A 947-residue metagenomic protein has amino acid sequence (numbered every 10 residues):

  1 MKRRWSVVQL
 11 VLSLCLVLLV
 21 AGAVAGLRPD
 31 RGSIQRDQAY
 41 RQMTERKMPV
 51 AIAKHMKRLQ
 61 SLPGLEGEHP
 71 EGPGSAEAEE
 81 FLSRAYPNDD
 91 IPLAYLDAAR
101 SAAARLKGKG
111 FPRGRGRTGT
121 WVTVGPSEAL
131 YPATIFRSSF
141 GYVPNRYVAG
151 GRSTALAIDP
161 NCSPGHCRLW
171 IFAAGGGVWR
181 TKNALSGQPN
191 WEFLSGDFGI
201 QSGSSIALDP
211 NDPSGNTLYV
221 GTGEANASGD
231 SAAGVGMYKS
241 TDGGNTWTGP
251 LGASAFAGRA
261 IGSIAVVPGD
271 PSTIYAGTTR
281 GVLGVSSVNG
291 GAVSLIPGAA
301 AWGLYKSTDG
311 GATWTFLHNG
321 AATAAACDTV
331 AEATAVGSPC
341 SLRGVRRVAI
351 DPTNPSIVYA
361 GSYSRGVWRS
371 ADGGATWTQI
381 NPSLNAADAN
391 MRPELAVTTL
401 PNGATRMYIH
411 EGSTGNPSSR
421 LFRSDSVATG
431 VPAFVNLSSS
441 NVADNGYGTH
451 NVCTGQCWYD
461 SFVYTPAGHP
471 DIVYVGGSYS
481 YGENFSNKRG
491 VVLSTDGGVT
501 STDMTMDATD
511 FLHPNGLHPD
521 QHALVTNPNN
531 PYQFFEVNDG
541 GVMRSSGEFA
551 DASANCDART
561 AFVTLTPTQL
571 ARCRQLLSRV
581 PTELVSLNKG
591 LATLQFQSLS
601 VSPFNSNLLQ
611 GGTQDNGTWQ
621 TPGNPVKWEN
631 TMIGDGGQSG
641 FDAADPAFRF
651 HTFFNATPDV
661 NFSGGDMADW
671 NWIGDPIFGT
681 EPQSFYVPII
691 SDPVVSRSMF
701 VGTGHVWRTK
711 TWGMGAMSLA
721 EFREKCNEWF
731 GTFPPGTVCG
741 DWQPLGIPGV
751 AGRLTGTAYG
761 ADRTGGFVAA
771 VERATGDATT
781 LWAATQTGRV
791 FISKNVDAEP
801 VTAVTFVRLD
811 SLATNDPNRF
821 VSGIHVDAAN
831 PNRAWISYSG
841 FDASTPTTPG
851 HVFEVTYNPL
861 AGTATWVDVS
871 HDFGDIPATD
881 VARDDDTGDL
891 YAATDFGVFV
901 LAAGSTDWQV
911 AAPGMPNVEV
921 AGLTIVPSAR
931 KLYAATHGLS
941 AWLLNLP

Functional and structural regions predicted by a protein language model:
K2-S13: N-terminal Sec-pathway targeting helices
L12-G22: Hydrophobic membrane-insertion alpha-helices, especially the h-region of bacterial N-terminal signal peptides
A21-D30: Bacterial Sec-dependent signal peptides at the C-terminal "C-region" and cleavage site
P29-P947: Beta-propeller blade termini and top-face loops
